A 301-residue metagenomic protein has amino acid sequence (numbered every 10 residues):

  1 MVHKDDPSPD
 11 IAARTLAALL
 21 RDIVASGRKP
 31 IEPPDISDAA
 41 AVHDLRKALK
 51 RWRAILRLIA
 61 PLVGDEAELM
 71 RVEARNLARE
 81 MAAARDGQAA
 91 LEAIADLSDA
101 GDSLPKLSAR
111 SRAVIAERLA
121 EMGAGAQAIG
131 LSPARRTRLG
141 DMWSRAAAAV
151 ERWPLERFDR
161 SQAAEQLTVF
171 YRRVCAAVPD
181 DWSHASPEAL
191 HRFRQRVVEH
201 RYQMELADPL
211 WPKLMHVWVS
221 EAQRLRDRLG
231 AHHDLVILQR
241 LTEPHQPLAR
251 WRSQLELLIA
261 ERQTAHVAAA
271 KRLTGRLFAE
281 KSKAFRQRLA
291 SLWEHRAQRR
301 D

Functional and structural regions predicted by a protein language model:
M1-D301: Function-determining surface determinants
